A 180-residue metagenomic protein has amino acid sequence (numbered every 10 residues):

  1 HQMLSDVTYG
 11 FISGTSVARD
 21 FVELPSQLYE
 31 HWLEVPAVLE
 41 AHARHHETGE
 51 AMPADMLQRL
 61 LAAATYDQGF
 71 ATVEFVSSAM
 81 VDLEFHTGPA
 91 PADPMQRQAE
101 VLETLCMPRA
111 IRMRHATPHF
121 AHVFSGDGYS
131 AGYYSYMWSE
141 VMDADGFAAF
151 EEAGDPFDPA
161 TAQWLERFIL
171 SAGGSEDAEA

Functional and structural regions predicted by a protein language model:
H1-E23, L28-A180: C-terminal, non-catalytic "cap/extension" segments appended to globular domains
